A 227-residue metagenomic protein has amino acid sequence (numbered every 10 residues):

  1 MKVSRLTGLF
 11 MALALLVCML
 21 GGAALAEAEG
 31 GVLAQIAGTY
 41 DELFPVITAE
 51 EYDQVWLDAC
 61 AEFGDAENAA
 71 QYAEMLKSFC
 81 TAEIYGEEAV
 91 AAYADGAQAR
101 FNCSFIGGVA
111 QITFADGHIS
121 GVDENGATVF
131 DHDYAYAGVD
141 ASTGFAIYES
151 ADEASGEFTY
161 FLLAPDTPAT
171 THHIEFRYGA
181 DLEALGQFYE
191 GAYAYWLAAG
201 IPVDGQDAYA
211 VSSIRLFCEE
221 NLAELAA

Functional and structural regions predicted by a protein language model:
S4-A26: Sec-dependent N-terminal signal peptides of Gram-positive bacterial secreted proteins and lipoproteins
L25-D41: N-terminal helix-cap/turn-to-beta initiation motif at the start of protein domains
D41-Q54: Primarily extracytoplasmic ectodomains and periplasmic/lumenal surface modules that are beta-strand-rich
D53-A66: Short linear, low-complexity motifs centered on an aromatic residue
G64-F105: Aromatic- and Gly/Pro-rich amphipathic surface segment
Y93-A227: Calycin-type beta-barrel ligand-binding domains and close structural analogs
